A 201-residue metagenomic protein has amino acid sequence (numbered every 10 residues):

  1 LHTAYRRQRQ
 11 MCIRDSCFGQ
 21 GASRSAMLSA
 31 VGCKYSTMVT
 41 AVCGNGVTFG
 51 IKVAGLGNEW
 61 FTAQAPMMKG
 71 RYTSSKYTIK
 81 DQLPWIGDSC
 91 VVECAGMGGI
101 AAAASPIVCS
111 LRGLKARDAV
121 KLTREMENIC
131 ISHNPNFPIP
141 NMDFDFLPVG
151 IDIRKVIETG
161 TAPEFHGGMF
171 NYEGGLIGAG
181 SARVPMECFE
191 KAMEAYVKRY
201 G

Functional and structural regions predicted by a protein language model:
L1, D88-V91, G160: A residue-level detector for conformationally permissive "hinge/kink" positions
L1-I13: Single conserved hydrophobic/aromatic residue that forms the stacking wall/gate of nucleotide- or nucleobase-binding
Q10, R14-R112, A119-L122: Glycine-rich anion/phosphate-binding loop at the beta-strand->alpha-helix junction
N45, D118, C188-A192: Exposed alpha-helical structural elements
A63-G70, R124-N128, M142-P148: A glycine-rich phosphate-binding loop feature that marks nucleotide/adenosyl-phosphate handling sites
G113-P138: Ampipathic, surface-exposed secondary-structure segments
I129-G201: Internal helix-turn-beta structural module
